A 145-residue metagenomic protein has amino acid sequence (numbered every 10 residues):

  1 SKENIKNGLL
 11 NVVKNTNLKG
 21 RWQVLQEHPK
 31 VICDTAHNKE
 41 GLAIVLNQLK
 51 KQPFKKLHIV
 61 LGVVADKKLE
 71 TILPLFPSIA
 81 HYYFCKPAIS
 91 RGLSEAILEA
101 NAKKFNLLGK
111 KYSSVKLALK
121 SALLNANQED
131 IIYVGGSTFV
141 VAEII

Functional and structural regions predicted by a protein language model:
S1-H81: Nucleotide phosphate-binding/pyrophosphate-handling subdomain across enzymes that bind or process nucleotide phosphates
N11, I144-I145: Extended alpha-helical regions
K30-C33, K39, L73-I131: C-terminal helical cap/extension that packs against the catalytic core of soluble nucleotide-cofactor enzymes
S137: Active-site-proximal loop/hinge segments that shape catalytic or ion-binding/gating pockets
V140-A142: Short, active-site-adjacent cap segments at secondary-structure transitions
